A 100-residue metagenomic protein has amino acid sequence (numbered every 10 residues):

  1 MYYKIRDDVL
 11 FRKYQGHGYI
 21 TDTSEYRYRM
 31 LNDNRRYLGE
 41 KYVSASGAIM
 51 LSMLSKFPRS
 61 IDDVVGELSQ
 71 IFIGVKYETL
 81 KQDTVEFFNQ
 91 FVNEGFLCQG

Functional and structural regions predicted by a protein language model:
M1-M53, N93, G100: Acidic, low-complexity/disordered tracts enriched in E/D and polar residues
R36-G100: Long, charge-rich, low-complexity alpha-helical segments
